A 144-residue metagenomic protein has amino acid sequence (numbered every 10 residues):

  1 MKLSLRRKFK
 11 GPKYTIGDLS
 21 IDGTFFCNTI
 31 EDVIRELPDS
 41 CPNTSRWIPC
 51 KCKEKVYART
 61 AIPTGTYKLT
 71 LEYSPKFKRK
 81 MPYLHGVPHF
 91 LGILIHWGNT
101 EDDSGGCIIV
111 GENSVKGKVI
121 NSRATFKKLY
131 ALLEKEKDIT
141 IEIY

Functional and structural regions predicted by a protein language model:
M1-I139, Y144: Cell wall/extracellular polymer interaction/catalysis modules
